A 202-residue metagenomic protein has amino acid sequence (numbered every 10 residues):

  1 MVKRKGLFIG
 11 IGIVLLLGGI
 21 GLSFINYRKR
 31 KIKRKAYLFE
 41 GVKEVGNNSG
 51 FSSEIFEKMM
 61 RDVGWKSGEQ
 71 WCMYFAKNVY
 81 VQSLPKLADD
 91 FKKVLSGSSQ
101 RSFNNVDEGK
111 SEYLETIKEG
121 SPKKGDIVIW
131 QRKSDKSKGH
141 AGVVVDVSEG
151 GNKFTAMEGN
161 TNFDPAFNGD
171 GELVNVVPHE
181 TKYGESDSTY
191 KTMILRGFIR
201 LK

Functional and structural regions predicted by a protein language model:
V2-Y27: Single-pass alpha-helical membrane anchors
F24-K86: N-terminal capping segments
N26-Y27, R132-S134, K138-K202: Aromatic- and glycine-rich peptidoglycan recognition patches
G50-E54, S98-R101, E180-K182: Helix N-terminus capping/helix-initiation residues
G64-C72, I117-G120, S134-K136, Y190: Extracytoplasmic/periplasmic, Sec-exported soluble proteins
L84-A88, M193-R196: Alpha-helix termini
A88-F167: ...with weaker cross-activation on analogous glycine-rich loops/strands in unrelated enzymes
